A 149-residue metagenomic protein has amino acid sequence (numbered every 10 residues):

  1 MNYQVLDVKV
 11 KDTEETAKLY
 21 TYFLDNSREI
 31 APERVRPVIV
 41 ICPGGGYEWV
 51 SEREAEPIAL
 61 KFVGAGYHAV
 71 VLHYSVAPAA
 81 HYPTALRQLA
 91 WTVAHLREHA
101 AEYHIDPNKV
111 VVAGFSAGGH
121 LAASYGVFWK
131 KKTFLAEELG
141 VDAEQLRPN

Functional and structural regions predicted by a protein language model:
M1-R34: N-terminal cap/lid segment of alpha/beta-hydrolase-fold proteins
F23-S27, V76, P83, A90-W91 (+2 more regions): Non-catalytic cap/lid and distal C-terminal segments of serine-dependent acyl enzymes
V35-G44: Short beta-strand element of the alpha/beta-hydrolase
G45, H68, H73-A77: Short beta-to-alpha linker loops that shape the active-site pocket of alpha/beta-hydrolase fold enzymes
G46-V50, A69, H95: Serine-hydrolase catalytic-loop signature spanning alpha/beta hydrolases and amidase-signature enzymes
S51-V70: Short amphipathic alpha-helix adjacent to the substrate-entry channel of hydrolases
A80-E102: Alpha/beta-hydrolase active-site loop
A94-N149: Primarily recognizes the serine-hydrolase "nucleophile elbow" in alpha/beta-hydrolase and SGNH/GDSL folds
